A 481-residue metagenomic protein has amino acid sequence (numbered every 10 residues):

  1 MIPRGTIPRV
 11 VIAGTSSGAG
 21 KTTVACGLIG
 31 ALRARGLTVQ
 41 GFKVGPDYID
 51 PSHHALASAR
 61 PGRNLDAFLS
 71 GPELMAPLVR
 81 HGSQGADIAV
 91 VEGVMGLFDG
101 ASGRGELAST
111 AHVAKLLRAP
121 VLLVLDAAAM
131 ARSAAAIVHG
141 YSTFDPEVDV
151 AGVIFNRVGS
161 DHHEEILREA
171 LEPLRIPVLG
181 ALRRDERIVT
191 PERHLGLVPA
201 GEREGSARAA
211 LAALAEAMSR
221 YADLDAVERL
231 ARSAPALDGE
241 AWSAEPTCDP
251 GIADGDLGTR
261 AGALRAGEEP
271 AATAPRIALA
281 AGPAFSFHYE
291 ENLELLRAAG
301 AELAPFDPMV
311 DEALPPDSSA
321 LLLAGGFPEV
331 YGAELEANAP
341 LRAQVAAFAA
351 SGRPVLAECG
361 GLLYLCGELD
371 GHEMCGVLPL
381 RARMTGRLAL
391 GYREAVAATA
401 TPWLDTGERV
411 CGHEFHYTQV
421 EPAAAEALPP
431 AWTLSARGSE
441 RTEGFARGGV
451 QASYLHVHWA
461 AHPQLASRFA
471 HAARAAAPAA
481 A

Functional and structural regions predicted by a protein language model:
I2-T23, I29-L117, V121, L125-G152 (+1 more regions): ATP-dependent carboxylate-amine ligase catalytic core
P3-R4, D238-A272, A477-A480: Intrinsically disordered, low-complexity terminal tails and inter-domain linkers enriched for S/T/G/P/D/E
V11, V90-E92, L122, I154 (+3 more regions): Structural motif
A119, I176, A350-P354: A short helix->loop->beta-strand "cap" motif at the edges of active sites that frequently abuts
A131-T247, E268-E269: Internal gly/pro-rich beta-alpha loop/helix module that stabilizes soluble enzyme cofactors or their anionic handles
I188-W242, T273, R383-A481: Amide-donor transfer/coupling interface in amidating biosynthetic enzymes
P275-N338, A343-F348: Phosphate-binding active sites in nucleotide-utilizing proteins
P328-W403: Cysteine-nucleophile active-site neighborhood
